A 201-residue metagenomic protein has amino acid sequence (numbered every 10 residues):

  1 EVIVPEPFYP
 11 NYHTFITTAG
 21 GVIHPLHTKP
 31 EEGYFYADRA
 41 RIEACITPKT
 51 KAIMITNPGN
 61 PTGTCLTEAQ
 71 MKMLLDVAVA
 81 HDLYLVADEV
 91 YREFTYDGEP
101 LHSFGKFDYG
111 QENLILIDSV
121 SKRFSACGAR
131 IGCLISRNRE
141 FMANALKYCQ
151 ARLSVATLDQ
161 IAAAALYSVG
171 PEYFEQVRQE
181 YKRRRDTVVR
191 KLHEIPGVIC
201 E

Functional and structural regions predicted by a protein language model:
E1-I16: Conserved PLP-anchoring active-site segment centered on the Schiff-base-forming lysine
E6, P25-P30: Short beta->alpha connector loops at strand-helix junctions that form conserved, small/polar/Pro-enriched
Y12, L74, F104: Aromatic/hydrophobic pocket-lining residues that form π-stacking "cages" and hydrophobic walls in ligand
I16, A78, L192-H193: A generic structural signal for well-ordered alpha-helical segments
G21, A80-Y84, Q111-E112: A short helix->loop->beta-strand "cap" motif at the edges of active sites that frequently abuts
T28-D97: Active-site phosphate-binding strand-loop segment of PLP-dependent enzymes
F107-K182, D186-K191: Conserved core segment of the aminotransferase class I/II
Y181-K182, G197-E201: Conserved PLP-binding catalytic core of the aspartate aminotransferase-like
